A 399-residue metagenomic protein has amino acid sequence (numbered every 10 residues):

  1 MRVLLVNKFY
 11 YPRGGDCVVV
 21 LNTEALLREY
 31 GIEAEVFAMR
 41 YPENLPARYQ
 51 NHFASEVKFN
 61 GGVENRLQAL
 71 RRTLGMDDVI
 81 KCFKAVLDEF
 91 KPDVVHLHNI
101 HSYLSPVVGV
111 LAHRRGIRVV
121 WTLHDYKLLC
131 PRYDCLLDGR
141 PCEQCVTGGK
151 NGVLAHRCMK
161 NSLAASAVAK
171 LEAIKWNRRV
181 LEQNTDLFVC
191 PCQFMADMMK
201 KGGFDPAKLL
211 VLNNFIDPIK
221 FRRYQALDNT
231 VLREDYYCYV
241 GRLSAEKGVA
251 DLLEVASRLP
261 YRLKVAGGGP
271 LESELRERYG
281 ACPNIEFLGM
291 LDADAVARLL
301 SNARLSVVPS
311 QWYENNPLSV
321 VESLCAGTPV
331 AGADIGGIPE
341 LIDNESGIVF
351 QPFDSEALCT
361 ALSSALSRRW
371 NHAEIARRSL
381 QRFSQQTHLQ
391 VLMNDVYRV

Functional and structural regions predicted by a protein language model:
M1-E43, F90, R115-R118, E254-S257: N-terminal subdomain of nucleotide-sugar transferases
L74, S367-Y397: A charged, aromatic-enriched C-terminal amphipathic alpha-helix characteristic of glycosyltransferases across folds
R114, K127, E143-L187: Membrane-proximal helix-turn-helix segments that form the acceptor-binding/catalytic region of lipid-linked
V189, T230-K247, L253-P260, K264: Conserved donor-binding/catalytic core segment of Leloir-type glycosyltransferases
F194, F215: Carbohydrate-associated surface elements
S273-R298: Nucleotide-activated donor-binding/catalytic signature segment of Leloir-type glycosyltransferases, i.e., the conserved
P329-G332: Short hydrophobic beta-strand element within catalytic cores of glycosyltransferases and related nucleotide-activated
N344-S355, S364-R369: Conserved acidic donor-binding segment of nucleotide-sugar-dependent glycosyltransferases
